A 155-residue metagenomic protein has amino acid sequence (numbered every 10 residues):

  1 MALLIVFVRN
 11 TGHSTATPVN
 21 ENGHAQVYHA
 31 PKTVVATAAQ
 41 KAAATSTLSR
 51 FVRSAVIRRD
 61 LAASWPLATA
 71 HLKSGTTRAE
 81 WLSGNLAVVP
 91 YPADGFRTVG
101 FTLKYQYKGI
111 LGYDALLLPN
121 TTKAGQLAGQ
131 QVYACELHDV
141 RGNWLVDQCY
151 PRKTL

Functional and structural regions predicted by a protein language model:
M1-A16, V99, K104-L155: Exposed beta-sheet edge and beta->alpha loop/turn motif
R9-R53, I57: Short, low-complexity N-terminal intrinsically disordered segments enriched in polar/charged residues
T17-P18, V27-P31, A38, S46-T47 (+3 more regions): Generic detector of short, locally flexible boundary/turn motifs and exposed helical patches
T37-T45, S54-L61, S74, R78 (+2 more regions): Solvent-exposed, acidic/flexible segments
A39-K41, V88-Y91, T121-A124: Intrinsically disordered, low-complexity segments enriched in polar/charged residues with Gly/Pro, especially when
L61-A62, N143: Internal amphipathic alpha-helical segments of the cytochrome P450 catalytic fold
A62-I110: Short solvent-exposed beta->alpha transition segments
